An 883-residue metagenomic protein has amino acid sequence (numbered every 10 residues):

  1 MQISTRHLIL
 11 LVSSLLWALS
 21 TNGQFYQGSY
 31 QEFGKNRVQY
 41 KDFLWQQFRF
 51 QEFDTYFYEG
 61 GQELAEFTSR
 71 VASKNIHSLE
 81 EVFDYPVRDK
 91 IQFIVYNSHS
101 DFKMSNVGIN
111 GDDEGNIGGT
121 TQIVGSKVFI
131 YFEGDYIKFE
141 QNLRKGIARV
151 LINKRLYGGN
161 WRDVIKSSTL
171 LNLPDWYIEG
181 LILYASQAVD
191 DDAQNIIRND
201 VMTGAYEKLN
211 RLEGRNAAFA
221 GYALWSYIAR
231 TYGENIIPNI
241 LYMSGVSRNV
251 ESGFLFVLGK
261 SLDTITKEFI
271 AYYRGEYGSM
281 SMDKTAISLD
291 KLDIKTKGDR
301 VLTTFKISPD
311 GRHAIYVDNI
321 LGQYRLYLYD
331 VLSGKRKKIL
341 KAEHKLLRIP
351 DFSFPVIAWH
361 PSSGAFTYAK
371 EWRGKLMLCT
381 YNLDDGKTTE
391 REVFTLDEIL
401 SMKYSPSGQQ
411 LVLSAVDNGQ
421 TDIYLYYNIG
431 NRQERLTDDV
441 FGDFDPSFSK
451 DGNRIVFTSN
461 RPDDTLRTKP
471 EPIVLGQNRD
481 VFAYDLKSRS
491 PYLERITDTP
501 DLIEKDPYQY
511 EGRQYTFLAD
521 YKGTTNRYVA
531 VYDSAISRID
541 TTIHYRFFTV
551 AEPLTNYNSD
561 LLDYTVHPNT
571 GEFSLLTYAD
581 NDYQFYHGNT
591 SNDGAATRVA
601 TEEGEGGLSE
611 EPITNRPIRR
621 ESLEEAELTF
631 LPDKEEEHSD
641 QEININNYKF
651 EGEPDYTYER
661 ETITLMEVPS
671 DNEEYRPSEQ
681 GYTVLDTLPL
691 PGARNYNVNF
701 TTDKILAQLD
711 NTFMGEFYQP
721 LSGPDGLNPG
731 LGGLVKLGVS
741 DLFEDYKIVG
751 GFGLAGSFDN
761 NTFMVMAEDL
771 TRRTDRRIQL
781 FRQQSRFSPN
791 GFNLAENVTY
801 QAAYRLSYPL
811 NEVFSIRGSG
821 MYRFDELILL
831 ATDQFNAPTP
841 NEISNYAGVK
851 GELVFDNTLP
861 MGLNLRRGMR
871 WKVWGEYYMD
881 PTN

Functional and structural regions predicted by a protein language model:
G23-S167, P174, D191-D192, G253: Juxtacatalytic substrate-recognition/specificity segment
Y26-E32, N36, W45-Q47, V246-R348 (+2 more regions): Beta/coil-rich, acidic/histidine-enriched accessory regions frequently appended to metallopeptidases
L79, L173-N195, N199-K260: Active-site-proximal alpha-helical
N195, G298-D299, V317-Y327, H344-F352 (+13 more regions): A flexible loop/linker signature enriched in serine peptidases of the S9 family
F305-H313, V356-A365, M402-Q410, P446-R454 (+2 more regions): Blade-terminus and WD-like Trp-Asp/Gly-His loop motifs, strongest in beta-propeller folds
S362, S405, S449, N453 (+4 more regions): Outer-membrane beta-barrel channels and translocator barrels
D640-R773, I843-R867: Outer-membrane beta-barrel initiation region
Q779-N883: Transmembrane beta-strand segments of outer-membrane beta-barrel domains in Gram-negative and organellar OMPs
